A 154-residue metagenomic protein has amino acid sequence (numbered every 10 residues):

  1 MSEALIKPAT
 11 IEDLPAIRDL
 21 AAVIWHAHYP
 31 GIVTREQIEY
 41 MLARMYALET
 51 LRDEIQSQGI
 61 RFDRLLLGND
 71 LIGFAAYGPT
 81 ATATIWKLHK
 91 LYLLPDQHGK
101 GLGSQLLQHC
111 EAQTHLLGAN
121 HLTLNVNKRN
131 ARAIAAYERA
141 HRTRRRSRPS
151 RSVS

Functional and structural regions predicted by a protein language model:
M1: Short, conserved catalytic or adaptor-binding loops enriched in Gly and charged residues
A4, P8-L14, R18-H98, S104-L117 (+1 more regions): Acetyl-CoA-dependent GNAT
L93, N127-K128: Short amphipathic helical patch at the helix-1/turn junction of helix-turn-helix
L106, N130-A133: Conserved short alpha-helix immediately C-terminal to the canonical SAM/SAH-binding motif I of Rossmann-like
T123-N127, I134, E138-S154: Conserved catalytic-core motifs of GNAT/GCN5-like acyltransferases
